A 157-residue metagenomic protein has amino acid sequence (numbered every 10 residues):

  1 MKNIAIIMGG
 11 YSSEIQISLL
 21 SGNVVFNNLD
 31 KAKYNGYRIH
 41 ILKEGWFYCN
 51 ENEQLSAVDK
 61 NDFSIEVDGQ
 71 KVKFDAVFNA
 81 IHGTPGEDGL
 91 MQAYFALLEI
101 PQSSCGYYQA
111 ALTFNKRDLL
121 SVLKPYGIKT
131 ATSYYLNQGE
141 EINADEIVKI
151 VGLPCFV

Functional and structural regions predicted by a protein language model:
M1-K2, F74: A short, charged/proline- and glycine-enriched loop that marks the coil->beta-strand transition at the N-terminal
K2-M8, S12, A110-V157: Active-site nucleotide/adenylate-binding loops and adjacent lid/helix of ATP-dependent enzymes
E14, L19-V24, N28-S133: Conserved N-proximal alpha/beta basic substrate-recognition cap immediately N-terminal to, or forming the N-lobe
